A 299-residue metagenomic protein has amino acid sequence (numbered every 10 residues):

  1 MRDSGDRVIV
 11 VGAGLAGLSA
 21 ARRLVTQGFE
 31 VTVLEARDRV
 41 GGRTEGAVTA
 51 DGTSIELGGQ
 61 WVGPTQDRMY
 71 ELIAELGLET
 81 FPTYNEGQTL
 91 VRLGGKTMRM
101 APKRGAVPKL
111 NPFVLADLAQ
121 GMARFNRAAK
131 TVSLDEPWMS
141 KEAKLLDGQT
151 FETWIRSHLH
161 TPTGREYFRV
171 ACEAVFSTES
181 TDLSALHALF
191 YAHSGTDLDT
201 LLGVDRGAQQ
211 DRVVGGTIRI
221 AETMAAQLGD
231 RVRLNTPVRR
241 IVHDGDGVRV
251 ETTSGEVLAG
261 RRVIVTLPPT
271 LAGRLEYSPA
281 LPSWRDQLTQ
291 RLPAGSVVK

Functional and structural regions predicted by a protein language model:
M1-K299: FAD-dinucleotide binding site
